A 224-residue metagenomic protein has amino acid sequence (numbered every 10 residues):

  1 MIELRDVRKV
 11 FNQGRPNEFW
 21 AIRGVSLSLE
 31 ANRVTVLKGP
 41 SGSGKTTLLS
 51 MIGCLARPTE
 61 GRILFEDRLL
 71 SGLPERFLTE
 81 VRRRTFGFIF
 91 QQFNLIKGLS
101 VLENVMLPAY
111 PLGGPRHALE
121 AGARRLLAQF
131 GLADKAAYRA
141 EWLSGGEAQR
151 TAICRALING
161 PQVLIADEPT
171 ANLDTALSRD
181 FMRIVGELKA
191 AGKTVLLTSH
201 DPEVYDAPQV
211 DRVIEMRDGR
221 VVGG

Functional and structural regions predicted by a protein language model:
G53: Helix-to-loop junction immediately C-terminal to a conserved catalytic motif
G61-L69: Conserved ABC transporter NBD signature motif
L70-G87, A190: ABC ATPase NBD coupling module
Y138-E141, N159, A191: Conserved signature/switch motifs of ABC ATPase nucleotide-binding domains
R139-L143, E147-Q149: Conserved ABC ATPase signature
L164-D167: Catalytic Walker B motif of ABC-type/P-loop ATPase nucleotide-binding domains
